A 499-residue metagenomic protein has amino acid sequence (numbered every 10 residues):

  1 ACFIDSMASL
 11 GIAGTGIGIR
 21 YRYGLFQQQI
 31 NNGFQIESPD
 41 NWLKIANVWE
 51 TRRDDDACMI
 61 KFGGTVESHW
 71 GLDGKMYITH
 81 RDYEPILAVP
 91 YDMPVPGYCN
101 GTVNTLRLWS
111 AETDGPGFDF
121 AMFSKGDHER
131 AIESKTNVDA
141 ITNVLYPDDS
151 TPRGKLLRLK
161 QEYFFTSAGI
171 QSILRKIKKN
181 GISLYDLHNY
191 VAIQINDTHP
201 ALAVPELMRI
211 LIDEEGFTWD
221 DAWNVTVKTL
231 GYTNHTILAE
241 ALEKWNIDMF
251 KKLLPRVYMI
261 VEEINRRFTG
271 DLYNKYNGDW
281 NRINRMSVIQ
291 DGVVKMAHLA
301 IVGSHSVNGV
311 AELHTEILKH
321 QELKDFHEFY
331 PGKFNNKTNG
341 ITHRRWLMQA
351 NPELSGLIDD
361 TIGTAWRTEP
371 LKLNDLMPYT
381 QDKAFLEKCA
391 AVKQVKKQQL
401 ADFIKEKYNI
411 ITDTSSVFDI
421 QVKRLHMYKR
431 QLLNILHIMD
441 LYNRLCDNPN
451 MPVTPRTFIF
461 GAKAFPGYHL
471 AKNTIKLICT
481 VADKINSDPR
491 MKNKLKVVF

Functional and structural regions predicted by a protein language model:
A1-F499: A conserved ligand/cofactor-binding region detector
